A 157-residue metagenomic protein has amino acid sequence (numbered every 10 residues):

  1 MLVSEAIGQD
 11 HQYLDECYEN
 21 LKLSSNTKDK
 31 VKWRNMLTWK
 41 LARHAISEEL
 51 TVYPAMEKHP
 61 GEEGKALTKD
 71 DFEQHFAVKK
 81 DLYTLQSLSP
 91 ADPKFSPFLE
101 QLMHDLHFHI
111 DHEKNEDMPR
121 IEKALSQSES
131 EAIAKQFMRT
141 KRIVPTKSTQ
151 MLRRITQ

Functional and structural regions predicted by a protein language model:
M1-Q157: Small-residue-biased structural context
